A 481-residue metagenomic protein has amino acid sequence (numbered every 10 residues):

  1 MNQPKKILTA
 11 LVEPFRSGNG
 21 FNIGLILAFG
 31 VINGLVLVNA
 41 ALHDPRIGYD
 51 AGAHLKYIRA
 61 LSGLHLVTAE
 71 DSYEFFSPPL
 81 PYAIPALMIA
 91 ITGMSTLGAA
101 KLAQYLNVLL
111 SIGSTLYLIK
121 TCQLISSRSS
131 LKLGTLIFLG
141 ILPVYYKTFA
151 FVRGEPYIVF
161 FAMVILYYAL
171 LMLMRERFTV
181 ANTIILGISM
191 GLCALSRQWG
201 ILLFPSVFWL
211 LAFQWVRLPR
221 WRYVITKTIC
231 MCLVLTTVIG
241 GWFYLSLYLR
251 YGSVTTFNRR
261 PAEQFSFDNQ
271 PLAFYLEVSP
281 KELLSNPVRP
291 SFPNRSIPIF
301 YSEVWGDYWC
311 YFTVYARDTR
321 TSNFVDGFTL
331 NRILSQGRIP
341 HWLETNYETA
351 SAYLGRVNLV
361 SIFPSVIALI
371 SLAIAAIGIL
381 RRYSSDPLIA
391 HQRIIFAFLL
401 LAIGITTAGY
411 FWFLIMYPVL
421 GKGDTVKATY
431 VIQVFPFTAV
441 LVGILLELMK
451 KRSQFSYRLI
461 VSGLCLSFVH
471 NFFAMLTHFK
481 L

Functional and structural regions predicted by a protein language model:
P4-I7, L173-M174, L203-T237: Perimembrane helix-loop-helix junctions
G18-A51, L139-I141, C193, L233-L249 (+2 more regions): Transmembrane signal-anchor helices characteristic of membrane glycosylation enzymes that use polyprenol
I23-L27, L97-K101, L118-I141, V159-F160: Transmembrane-helix signature of polytopic, membrane-embedded enzymes that assemble or transfer cell-envelope glycans
G48-Y49, V144-I158: Short acidic/glycine- and proline-prone juxtamembrane loop motifs at membrane-interface regions of multi-pass membrane
L66-Q104, D268-Y383, Q392-I403, Y410 (+1 more regions): Lumenal/periplasmic acceptor-binding loop at the mouth of the active site in multi-pass, GT-C-fold membrane enzymes
K101-S126, V164, I370-I374: Transmembrane-helix motifs of polytopic, lipid-linked glycan transferases
Y117-K120, I158-R175, I185-M190, S206 (+2 more regions): Specific aromatic-rich, kink-prone transmembrane helix
N182-Q198: Membrane-interface alpha helices of multi-pass inner-membrane proteins
